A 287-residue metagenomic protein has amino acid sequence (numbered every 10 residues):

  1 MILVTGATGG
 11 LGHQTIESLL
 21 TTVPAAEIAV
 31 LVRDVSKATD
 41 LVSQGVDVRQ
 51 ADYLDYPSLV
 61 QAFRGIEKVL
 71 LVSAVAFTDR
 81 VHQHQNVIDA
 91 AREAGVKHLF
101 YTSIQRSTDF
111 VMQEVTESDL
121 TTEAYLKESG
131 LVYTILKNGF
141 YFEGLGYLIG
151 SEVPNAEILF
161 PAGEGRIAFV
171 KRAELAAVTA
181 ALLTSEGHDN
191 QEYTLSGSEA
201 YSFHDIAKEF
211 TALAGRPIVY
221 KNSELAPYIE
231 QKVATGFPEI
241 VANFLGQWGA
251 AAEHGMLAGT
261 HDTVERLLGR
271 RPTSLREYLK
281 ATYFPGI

Functional and structural regions predicted by a protein language model:
M1-S36, L54-P57, R64, V75-Q85 (+7 more regions): Oxidoreductase cofactor-interface core, primarily capturing Rossmann-like NAD(P)-dependent enzymes
G10, A214, A226-I287: A hydrophobic C-terminal alpha-helical subdomain
K37-Q44, Q61: Short loop/helix-cap segments at secondary-structure boundaries that form the rim of catalytic
V42-L54: Rossmann-fold cofactor-recognition segment
V48, H98-L99: A short hydrophobic/small-residue beta-strand
S58, K68, E174, T273 (+1 more regions): Residue-level recognition of oxygen-bearing side chains
F63, E67-L70, F100: N-terminal Rossmann-like NAD(P) cofactor-binding module of classical short-chain dehydrogenase/reductase
